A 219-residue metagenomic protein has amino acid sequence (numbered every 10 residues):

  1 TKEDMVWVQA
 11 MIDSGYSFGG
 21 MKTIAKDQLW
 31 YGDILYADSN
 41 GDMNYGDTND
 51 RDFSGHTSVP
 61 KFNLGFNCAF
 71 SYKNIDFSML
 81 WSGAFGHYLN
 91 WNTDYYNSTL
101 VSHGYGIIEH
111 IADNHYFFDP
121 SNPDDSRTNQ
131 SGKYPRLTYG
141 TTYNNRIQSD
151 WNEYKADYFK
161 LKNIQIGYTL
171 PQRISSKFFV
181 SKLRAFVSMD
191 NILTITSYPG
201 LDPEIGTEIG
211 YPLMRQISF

Functional and structural regions predicted by a protein language model:
T1-D13, P120-D124, R146, I192-F219: C-terminal beta-signal and terminal closure region of outer-membrane beta-barrel proteins
T1-H56, N114-D125: Conserved small-residue
M5, A84-R184, M189: Extracytoplasmic gating/loop element in the C-terminal half of outer-membrane beta-barrel translocons and assembly
D42-F53, A112-N114, N144-N152, L201-I205: Extracytoplasmic loops and strand-loop junctions of Gram-negative outer membrane beta-barrel proteins
F62-L64, K73-I75, D157, F179-L183 (+1 more regions): Outer-envelope beta-barrel architecture signal
G65-N67, N163-G167, S218: Membrane-embedded beta-strand positions in outer-membrane beta-barrel channels/transporters
N67-S71, G167-P171, G210: Transmembrane beta-barrel domains of outer membrane proteins
N74-M79, R173-I174: Repeated loop/turn-to-beta-strand initiation elements of outer-membrane beta-barrel proteins
